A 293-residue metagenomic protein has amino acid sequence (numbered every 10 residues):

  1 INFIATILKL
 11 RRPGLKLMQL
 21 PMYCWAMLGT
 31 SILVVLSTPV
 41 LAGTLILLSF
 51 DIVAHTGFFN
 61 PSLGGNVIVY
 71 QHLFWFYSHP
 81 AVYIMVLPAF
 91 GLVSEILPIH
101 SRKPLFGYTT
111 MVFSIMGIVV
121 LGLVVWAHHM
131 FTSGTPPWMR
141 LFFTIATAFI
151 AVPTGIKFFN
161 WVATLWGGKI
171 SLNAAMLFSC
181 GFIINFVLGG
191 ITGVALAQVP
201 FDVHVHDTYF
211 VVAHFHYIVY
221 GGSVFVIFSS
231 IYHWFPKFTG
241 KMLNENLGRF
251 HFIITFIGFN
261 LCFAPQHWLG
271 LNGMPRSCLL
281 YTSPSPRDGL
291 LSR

Functional and structural regions predicted by a protein language model:
N2-M22, T44-P61, G65, Y70 (+7 more regions): Juxtamembrane membrane-water interface segments of multi-pass membrane proteins, especially cytoplasmic-side
A26, T30-L33, L87, S114-I118 (+3 more regions): Hydrophobic alpha-helical transmembrane segments of polytopic
G29-L45, N185-F186, F252-A264: Hydrophobic alpha-helical membrane-insertion segments
Y77, H206-G221: Transmembrane alpha-helix entry/boundary detector in multi-pass membrane proteins
V82-Y83, F143-A148: Structural signature of hydrophobic alpha-helical transmembrane segments
I150-V152, Y220-F228: Generic alpha-helical transmembrane segments
Y281-D288: Conserved small/polar residues in nucleotide/adenosyl-binding loops
